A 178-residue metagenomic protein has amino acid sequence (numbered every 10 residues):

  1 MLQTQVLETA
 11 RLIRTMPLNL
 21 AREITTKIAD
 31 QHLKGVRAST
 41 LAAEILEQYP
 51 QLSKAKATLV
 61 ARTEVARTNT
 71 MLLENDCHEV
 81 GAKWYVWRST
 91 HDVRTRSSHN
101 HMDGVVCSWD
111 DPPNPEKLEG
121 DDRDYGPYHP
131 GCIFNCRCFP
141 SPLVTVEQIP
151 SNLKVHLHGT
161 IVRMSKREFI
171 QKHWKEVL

Functional and structural regions predicted by a protein language model:
M1-E47: Structured, charged N-terminal subsegments at the starts of enzyme catalytic cores and at intra-chain domain/subunit
M16-L20, S53, P130: Secondary-structure capping and boundary motifs in well-ordered enzyme cores
N19, E23, K27, Q31 (+4 more regions): Generic, well-ordered alpha-helical scaffold segments in large soluble proteins
Q48-A55: Short, basic interhelical loop/turn and adjoining N-cap of the next helix at nucleic-acid- or acidic-partner-contacting
R62-L178: Activation/maturation switch segments at domain boundaries
